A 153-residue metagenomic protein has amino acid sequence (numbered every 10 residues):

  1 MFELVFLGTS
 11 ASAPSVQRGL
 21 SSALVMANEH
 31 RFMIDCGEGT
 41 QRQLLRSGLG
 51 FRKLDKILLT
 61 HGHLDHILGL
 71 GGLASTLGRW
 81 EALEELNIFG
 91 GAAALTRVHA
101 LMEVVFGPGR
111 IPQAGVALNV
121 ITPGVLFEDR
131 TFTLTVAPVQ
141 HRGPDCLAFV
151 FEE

Functional and structural regions predicted by a protein language model:
M1-E153: Binuclear metal-dependent hydrolase catalytic cores
